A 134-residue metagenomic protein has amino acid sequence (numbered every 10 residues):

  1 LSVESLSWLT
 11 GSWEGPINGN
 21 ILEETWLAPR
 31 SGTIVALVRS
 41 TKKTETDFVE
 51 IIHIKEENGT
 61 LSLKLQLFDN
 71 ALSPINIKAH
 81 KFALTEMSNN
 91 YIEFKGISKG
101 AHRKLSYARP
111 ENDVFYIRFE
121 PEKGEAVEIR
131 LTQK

Functional and structural regions predicted by a protein language model:
L1-S12: N-terminal helix-cap/turn-to-beta initiation motif at the start of protein domains
P16, I21-S98: Central antiparallel beta-sheet cores of small beta-barrel/beta-sandwich binding domains
I17-G19, G100-H102, E122-G124: Glycine-centered tight beta-turn/hairpin loop motif at sheet-sheet or coil-to-beta transitions
L22-E24, E50, R103-L105, E125-I129: Short beta-strand segments
T25-P29, Y107-P110, L131-Q133: Aromatic-rich beta-strand edge motifs centered on tyrosine
N76, F82-L84, D113-K134: Edge beta-strand at a domain terminus
G96-S98, R109, F119-P121: Short, structured patches in soluble enzyme cores that scaffold and shape functional sites
H102-A108, V114-Y116: Surface-exposed interaction patches
